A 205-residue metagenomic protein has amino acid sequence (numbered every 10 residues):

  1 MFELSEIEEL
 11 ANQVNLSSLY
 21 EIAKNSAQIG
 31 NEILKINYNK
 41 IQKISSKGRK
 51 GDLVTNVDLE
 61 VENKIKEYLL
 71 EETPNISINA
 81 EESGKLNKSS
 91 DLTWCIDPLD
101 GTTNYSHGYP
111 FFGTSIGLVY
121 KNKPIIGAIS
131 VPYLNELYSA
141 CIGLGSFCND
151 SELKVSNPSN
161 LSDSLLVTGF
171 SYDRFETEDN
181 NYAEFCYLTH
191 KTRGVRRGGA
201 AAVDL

Functional and structural regions predicted by a protein language model:
M1-L99: N-terminal subdomain of lithium-sensitive/metallo-dependent phosphomonoesterases centered on the IMPase/IPPase/PAP
K40, G84, S146, Y172-D173: Active-site/binding-pocket entry motifs
I76-S77, T93-W94, I126-A128, S164-L165 (+1 more regions): Structural motif
K88-F147: DPxDG-like acidic metal-binding loop motif
P124, E152-K154: Short, solvent-exposed loop/turn motifs
S146-N149, T168: Short hydrophobic/aromatic-rich beta-strand segments that constitute the beta-sheet cores of beta-sandwich/beta-barrel
K154-L205: An extended, acidic
